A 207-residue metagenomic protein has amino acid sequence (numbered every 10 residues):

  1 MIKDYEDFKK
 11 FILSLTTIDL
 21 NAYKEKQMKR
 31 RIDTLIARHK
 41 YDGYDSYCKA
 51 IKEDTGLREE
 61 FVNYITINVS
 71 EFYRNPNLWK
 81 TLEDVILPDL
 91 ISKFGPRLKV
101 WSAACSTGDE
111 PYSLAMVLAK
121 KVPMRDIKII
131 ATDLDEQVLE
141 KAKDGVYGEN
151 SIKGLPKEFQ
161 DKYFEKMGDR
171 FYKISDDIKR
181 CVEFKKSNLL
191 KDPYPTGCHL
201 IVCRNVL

Functional and structural regions predicted by a protein language model:
I2-W101: Conserved AdoMet
K29, W79, T107-G108, D135-E136 (+1 more regions): Alpha-helix N-cap/helix-start and coil->helix boundary motif
D84, P88, M116-K120, D144: Short, well-ordered alpha-helices that flank and scaffold nucleotide-derived cofactor binding pockets
S92-K99, P123, D176, P195: Short, flexible hinge/linker loops that cap or flank conserved catalytic cores
G95-E110, I127-I130: Conserved class I S-adenosyl-L-methionine
T107-M124: Conserved SAM-binding loop of SAM-dependent methyltransferases across substrates and taxa, primarily the Class I
R125-V202, V206-L207: Extended basic-aromatic, gly/pro-enriched interface segments that bind polyanionic ligands
